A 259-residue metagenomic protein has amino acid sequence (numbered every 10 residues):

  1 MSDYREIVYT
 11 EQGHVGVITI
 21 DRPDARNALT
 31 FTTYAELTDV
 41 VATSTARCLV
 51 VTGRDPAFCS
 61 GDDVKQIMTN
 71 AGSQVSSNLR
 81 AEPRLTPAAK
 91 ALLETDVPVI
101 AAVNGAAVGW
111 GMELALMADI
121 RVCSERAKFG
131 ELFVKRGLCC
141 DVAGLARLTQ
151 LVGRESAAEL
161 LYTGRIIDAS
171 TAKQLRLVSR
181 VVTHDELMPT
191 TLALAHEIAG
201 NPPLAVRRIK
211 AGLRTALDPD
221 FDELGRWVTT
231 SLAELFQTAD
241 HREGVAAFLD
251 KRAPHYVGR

Functional and structural regions predicted by a protein language model:
M1-R54: Conserved CoA-thioester-binding segment of acyl-CoA-metabolizing enzymes
I7, K90-L204, Q237-T238, E243-A246 (+2 more regions): Crotonase-fold acyl-CoA enzyme core
I18, R22, L37, V51 (+7 more regions): Terminal peptide-recognition signature
T32, E36, R84, A91 (+4 more regions): Charged catalytic carboxylate motif
G53-A91, A107, G137, D220: Glycine- (often His-adjacent) and acidic-residue-rich active-site loop that binds/positions the CoA thioester
E82-A89, A195, L213, G225-L232 (+2 more regions): Hydrophobic alpha-helical core bundles mediating ligand binding, dimerization, or RNAP-core interactions
L160-L161, I198, G212-A216, T230-F236: Helix-loop "lid/cap" segments that line or gate small-molecule binding pockets
